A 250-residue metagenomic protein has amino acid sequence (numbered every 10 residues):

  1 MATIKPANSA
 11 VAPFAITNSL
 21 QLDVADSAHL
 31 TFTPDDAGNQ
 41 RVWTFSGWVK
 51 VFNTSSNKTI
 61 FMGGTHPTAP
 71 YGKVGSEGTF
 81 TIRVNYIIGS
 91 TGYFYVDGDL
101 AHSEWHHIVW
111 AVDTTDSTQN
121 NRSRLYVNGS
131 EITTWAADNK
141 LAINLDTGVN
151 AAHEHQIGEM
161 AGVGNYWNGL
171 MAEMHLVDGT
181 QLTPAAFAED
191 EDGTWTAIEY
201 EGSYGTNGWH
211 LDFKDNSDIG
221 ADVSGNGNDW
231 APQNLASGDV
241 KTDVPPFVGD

Functional and structural regions predicted by a protein language model:
M1-N18, V24-D26, S117-Q119, R124 (+4 more regions): Extended recognition patches within non-cytosolic domains
D23-V42, G92-L100, M160-V163, T196-G202: Short surface loop/edge beta-strand patches of beta-sandwich-type extracellular domains that form ligand-contact sites
A25-R83, D116-Q119, T180-L182: Extracellular glycan-recognition modules
F45-N53, I108-W110, I157, M171-L176 (+2 more regions): Short hydrophobic/aromatic patches on beta-strands that form ligand-binding or substrate-lining surfaces
G47, S103-T114, L125: Short tryptophan-centered beta-strand motifs in secreted/extracellular beta-sheet-rich domains of glycan-recognition
R83-H107: Short, aromatic/His-centered strand-loop micro-motif at the edge of beta-sheets
V127-H153, W195-I198: Short, solvent-exposed beta-strand-to-loop segments that form ligand-recognition rims of beta-rich domains
D146-M171: Extracellular glycan-interaction patches encoded by glycine-rich segments
